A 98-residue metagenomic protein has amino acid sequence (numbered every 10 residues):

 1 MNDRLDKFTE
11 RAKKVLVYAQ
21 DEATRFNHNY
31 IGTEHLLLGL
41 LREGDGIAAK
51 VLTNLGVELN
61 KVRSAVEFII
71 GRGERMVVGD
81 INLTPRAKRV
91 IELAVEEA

Functional and structural regions predicted by a protein language model:
M1-A98: Histone-fold recognition with a strong bias for associated Lys/Arg-rich disordered tails
